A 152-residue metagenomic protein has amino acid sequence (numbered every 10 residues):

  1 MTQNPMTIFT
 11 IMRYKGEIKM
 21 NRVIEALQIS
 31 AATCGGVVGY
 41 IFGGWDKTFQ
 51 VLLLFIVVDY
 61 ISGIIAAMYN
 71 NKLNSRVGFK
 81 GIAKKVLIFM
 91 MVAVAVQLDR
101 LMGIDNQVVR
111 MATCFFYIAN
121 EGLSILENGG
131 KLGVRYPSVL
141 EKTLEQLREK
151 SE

Functional and structural regions predicted by a protein language model:
T2-A26, Y117-E152: Membrane-proximal cytosolic segments adjacent to transmembrane helices
I24-A32, K85-M90: Short hydrophobic alpha-helical membrane-embedded segments
I29-Q50: Membrane-helix boundary elements
G39, L52-G63, I88-V96, F116-S124: Alpha-helical transmembrane segments of multi-pass membrane proteins
D46-L53, A83-L87, Q107-Y117, S124-E127: Alpha-helical transmembrane segments of integral membrane proteins, emphasizing hydrophobic/aromatic residues
I56-V77: Membrane-helix boundary/interface segments in integral membrane proteins
N70-M90: Juxtamembrane helix-capping/reentrant segments at transmembrane boundaries
L98-V108: Membrane-helix boundary connector in multi-pass membrane proteins
